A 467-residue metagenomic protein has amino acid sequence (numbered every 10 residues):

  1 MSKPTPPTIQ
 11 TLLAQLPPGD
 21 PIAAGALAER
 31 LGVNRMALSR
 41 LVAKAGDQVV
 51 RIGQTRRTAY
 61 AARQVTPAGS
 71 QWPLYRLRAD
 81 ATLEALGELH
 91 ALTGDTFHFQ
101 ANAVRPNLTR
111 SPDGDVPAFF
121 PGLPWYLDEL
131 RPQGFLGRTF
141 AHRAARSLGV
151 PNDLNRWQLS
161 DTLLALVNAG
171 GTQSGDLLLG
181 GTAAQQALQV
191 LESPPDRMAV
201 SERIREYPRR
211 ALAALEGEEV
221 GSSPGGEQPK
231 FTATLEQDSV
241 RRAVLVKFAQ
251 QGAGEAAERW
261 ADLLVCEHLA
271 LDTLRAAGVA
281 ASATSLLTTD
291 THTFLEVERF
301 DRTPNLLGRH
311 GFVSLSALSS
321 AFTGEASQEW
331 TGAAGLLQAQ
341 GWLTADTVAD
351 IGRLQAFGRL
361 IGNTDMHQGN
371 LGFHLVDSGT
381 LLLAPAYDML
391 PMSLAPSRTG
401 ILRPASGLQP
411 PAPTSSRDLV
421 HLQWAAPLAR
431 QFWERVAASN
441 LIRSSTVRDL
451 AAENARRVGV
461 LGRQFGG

Functional and structural regions predicted by a protein language model:
S2-G467: Phosphate/dinucleotide-binding and metal-coordinating scaffold of catalytic cores in nucleotide-dependent enzymes
